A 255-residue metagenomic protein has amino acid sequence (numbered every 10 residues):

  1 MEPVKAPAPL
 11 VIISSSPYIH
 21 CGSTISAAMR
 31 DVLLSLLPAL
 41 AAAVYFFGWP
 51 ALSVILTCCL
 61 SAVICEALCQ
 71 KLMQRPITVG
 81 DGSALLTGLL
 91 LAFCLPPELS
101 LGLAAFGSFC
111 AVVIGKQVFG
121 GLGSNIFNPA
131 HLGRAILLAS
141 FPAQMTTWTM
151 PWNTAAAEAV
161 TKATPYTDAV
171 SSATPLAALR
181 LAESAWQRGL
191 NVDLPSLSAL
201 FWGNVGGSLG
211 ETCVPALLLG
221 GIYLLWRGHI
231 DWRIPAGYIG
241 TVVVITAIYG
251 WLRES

Functional and structural regions predicted by a protein language model:
M1-V63, Q70: N-terminal signal-anchor module of multipass membrane proteins
S35-A42, E66, A84-A92, S108-V112 (+2 more regions): Hydrophobic, membrane-inserted alpha-helices
G48, L52, L68-I77, C94-A105 (+3 more regions): Transmembrane alpha-helix boundary signature
I64-P76, V112-G123, L217-H229: C-terminal ends of transmembrane helices
I77-T87, L103-F109, S124-A135, W232-G240: Cytoplasmic-side transmembrane-helix entry/capping segments in multi-pass membrane proteins
A84-L95, H131-Q144, G240-G250: Small-residue-rich segments of transmembrane alpha-helices in multi-pass membrane proteins, especially helix faces
S124, P129-L217: Long hydrophobic alpha-helical segments that form multi-pass transmembrane helix bundles in integral membrane proteins
W226-S255: Alpha-helical transmembrane segments
